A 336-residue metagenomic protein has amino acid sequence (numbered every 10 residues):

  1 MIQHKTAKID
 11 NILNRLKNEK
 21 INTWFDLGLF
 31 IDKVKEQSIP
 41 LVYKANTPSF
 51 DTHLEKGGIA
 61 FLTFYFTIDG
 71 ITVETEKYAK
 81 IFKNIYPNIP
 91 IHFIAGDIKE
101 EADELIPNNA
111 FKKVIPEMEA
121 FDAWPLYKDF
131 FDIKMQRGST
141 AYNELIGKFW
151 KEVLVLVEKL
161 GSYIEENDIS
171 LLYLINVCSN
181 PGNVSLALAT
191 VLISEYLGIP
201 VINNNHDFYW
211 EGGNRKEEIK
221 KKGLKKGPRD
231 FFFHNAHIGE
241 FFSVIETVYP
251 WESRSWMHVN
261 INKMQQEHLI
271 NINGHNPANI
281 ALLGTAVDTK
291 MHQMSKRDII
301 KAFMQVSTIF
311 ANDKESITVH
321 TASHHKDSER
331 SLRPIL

Functional and structural regions predicted by a protein language model:
I2-N46, F50-K56, N84-L171: A conserved catalytic-core segment of Leloir-type glycosyltransferases
S49-F61, N312-V319: A short, charged/proline- and glycine-enriched loop that marks the coil->beta-strand transition at the N-terminal
F61-K77, S179-G182, K326-R330: A short, glycine/small-residue-rich beta-strand->loop->alpha-helix junction that serves as a flexible
F64, N176, N205-F208, G284-T285: Histidine-centered beta-alpha loop that forms part of the nucleotide-sugar donor binding/catalytic region in diverse
I71, I175, N260-K263: Replace "coordinates the UDP/GDP/TDP-sugar" with "coordinates nucleotide-activated sugar donors
L171-L174, T190-E211, K220-R229: Active-site proximal beta-strand in glycosyltransferases
G227-I300: A short, active-site helix/loop in glycosyltransferases that binds the activated sugar's phosphate group
N271-L336: Conserved catalytic-core segment of nucleotide-activated headgroup transferases in glycan assembly
